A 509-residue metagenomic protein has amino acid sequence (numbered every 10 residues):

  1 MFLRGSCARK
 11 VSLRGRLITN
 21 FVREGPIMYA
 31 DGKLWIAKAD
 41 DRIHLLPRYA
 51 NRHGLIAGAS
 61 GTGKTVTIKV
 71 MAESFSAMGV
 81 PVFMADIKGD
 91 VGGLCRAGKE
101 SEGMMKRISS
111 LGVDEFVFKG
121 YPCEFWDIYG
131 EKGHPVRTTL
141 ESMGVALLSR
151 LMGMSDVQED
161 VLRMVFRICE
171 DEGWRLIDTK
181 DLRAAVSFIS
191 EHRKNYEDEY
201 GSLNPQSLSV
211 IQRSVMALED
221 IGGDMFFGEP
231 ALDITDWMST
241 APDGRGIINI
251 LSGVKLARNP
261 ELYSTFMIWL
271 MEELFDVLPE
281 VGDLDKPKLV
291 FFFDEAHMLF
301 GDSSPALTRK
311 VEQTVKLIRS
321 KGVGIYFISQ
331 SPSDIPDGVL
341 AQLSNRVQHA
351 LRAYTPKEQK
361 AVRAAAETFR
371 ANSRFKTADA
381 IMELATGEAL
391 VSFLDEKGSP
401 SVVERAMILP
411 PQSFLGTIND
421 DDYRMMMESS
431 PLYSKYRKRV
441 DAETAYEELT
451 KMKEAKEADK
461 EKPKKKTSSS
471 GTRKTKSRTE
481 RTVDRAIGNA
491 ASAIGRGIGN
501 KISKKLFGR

Functional and structural regions predicted by a protein language model:
N20, M28, T138-E141, V347 (+1 more regions): Conserved P-loop NTPase motor module
I27-R42: N-terminal pre-Walker A segment at the start of P-loop NTPase domains
I43-N51, G244, D283: Phosphate-binding P-loop
G58: The Walker A (P-loop) glycine that initiates the GxxxxGKT/S ATP-binding motif of P-loop NTPases
G61: Walker A (P-loop) phosphate-binding loop of P-loop NTPases
K64: Conserved lysine of the Walker
V70-A72, C95-G112, Q313-S399: Conserved ATP-driven motor cores of ASCE-family P-loop NTPases powering translocation/secretion/packaging/pilus
A72-V82, G89-K316, V339, M382-L384 (+2 more regions): P-loop NTPase motor domains
